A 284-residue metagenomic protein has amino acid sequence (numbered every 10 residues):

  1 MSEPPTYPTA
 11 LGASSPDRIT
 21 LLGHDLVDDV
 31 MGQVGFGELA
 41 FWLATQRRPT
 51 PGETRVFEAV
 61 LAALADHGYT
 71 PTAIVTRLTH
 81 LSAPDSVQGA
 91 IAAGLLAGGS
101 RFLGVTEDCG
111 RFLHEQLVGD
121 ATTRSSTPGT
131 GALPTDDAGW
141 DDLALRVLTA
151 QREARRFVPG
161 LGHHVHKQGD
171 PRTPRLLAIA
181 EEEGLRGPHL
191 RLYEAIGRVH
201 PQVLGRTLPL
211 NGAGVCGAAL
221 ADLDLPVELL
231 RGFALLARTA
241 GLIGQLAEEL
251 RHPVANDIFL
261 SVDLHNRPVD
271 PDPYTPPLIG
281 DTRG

Functional and structural regions predicted by a protein language model:
M1-G284: Non-transmembrane, aqueous-exposed alpha-helical and coiled segments at domain scale
